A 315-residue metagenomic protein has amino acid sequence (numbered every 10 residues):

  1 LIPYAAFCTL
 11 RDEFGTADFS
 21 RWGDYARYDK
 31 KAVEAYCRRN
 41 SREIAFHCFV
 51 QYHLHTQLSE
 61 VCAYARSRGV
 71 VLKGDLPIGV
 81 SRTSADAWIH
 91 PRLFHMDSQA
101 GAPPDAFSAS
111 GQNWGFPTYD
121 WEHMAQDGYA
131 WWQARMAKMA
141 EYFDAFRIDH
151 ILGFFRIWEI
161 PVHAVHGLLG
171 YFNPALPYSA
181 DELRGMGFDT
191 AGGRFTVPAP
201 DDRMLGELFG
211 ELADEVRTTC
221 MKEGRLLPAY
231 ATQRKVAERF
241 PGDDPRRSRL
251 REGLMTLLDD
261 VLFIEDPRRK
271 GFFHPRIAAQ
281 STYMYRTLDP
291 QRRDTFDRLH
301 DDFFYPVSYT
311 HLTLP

Functional and structural regions predicted by a protein language model:
L1-L312: Catalytic cores of glycan-processing enzymes that make or break glycosidic bonds
